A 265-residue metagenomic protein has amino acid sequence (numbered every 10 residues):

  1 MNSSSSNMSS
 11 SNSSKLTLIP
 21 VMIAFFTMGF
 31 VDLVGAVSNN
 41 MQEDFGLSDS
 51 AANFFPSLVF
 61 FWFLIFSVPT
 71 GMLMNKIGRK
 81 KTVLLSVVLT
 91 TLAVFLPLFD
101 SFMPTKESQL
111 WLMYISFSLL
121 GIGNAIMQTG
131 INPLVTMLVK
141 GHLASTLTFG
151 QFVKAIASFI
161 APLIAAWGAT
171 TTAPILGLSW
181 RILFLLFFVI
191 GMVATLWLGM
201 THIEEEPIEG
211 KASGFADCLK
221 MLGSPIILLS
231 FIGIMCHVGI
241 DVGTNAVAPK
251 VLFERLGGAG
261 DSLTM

Functional and structural regions predicted by a protein language model:
N2-S11, E205-S230: Juxtamembrane intracellular "pre-TM" segments in multi-pass secondary transporters
L16-L47, N132, T244-P249: Extracytoplasmic
V34-A36, G223-M265: Extracytoplasmic gate region of multi-pass secondary transporters
F54-M72: Central cavity-lining transmembrane alpha-helices of secondary-active solute carriers, predominantly the Major
V88-K106: C-terminal ends and interior cores of transmembrane alpha-helices in multi-pass membrane transporters/permeases
L110, S116-F152: Cytoplasmic helix-loop-helix junction between adjacent transmembrane helices in 12-TM secondary transporters
T146-I203: Helix-loop-helix hairpin linking two adjacent transmembrane segments in secondary transporters
